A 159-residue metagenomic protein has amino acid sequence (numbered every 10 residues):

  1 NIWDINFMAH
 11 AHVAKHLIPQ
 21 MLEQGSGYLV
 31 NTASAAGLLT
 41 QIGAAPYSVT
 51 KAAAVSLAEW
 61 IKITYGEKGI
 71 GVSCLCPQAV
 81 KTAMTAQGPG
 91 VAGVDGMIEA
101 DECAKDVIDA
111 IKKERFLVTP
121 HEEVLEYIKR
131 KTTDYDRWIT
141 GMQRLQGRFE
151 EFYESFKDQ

Functional and structural regions predicted by a protein language model:
N1-D4: Active-site Tyr-X3-Lys motif and surrounding loop/helix of classical short-chain dehydrogenase/reductase
A14, T50: Active-site helix of classical SDR
H16-G25: A short helix-coil junction within the Rossmann-fold of NAD(P)-dependent oxidoreductases
S34: Residue(s) in the substrate-gating loop at a strand-loop-helix junction that position the organic substrate next
G37-L39: Conserved catalytic-site region of short-chain dehydrogenase/reductase
Q41-A45, G88: Active-site loop immediately N-terminal to the catalytic Tyr-X3-Lys motif of short-chain dehydrogenase/reductase
K62-Y127: SDR active-site lid
